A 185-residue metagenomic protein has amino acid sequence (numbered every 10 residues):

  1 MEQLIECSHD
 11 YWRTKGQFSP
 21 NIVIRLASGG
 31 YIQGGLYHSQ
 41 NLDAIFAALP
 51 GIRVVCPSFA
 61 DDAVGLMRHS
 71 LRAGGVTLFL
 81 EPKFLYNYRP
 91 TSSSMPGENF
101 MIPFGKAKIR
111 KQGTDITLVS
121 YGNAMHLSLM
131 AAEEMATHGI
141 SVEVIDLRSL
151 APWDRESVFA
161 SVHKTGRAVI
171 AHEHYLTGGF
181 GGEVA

Functional and structural regions predicted by a protein language model:
M1-F18, N41: Thiamine diphosphate
M1-I5, I52-A60, P82-S94: Short flexible/disordered coil segments
E2-Q3, Y37-A44, S58-G65, G74 (+5 more regions): Conserved active-site and cofactor/substrate-binding residues in soluble primary-metabolism enzymes
E6-R13, A47, G51-V54, R68-V76 (+4 more regions): Generic secondary-structure signature for well-ordered alpha-helical cores
C7-S8, N21, H38-Q40, T91-S93: Short secondary-structure boundary micro-motifs
G16-A73: Conserved thiamine diphosphate
F18-I22, Y31, K83-A185: Thiamine diphosphate
